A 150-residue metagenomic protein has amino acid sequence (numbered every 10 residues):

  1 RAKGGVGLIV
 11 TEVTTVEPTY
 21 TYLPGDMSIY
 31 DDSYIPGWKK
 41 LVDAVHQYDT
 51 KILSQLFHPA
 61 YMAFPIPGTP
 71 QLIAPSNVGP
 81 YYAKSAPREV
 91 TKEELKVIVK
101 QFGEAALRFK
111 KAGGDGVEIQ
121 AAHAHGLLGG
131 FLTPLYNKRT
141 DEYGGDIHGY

Functional and structural regions predicted by a protein language model:
R1-Y150: Flavin-dependent oxidoreductase catalytic cores
